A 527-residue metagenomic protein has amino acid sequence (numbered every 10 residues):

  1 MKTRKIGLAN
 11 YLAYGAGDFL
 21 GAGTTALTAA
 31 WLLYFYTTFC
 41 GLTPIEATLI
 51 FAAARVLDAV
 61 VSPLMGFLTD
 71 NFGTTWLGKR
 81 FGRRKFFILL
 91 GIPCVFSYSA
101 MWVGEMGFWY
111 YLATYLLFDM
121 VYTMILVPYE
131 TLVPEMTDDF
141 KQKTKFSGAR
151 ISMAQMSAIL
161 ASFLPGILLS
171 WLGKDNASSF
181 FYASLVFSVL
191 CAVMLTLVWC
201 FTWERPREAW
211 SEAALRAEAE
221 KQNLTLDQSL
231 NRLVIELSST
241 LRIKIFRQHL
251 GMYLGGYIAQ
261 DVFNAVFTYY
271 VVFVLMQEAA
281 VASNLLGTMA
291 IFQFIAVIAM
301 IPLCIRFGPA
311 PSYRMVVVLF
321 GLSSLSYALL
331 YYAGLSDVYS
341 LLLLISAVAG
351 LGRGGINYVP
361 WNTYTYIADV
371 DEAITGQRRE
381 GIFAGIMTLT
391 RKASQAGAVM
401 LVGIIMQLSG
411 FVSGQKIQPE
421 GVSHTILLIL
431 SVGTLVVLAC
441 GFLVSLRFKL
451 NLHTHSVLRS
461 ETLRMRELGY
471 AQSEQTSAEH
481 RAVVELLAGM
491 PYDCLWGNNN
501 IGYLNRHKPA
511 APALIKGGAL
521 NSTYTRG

Functional and structural regions predicted by a protein language model:
M1-Y524: Membrane-embedded alpha-helical bundles of multi-pass transporters/translocases, especially carrier/permease families
